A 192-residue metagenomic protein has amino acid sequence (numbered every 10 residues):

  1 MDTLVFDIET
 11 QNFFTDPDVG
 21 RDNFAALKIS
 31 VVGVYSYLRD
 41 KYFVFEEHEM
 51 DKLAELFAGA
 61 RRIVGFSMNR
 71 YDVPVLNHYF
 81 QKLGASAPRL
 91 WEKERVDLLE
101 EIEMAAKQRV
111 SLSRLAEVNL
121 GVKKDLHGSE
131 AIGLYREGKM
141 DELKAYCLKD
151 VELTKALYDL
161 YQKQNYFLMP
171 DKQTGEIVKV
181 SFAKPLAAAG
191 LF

Functional and structural regions predicted by a protein language model:
M1-F192: DEDD superfamily 3′-5′ metal-dependent exonuclease/proofreading module
